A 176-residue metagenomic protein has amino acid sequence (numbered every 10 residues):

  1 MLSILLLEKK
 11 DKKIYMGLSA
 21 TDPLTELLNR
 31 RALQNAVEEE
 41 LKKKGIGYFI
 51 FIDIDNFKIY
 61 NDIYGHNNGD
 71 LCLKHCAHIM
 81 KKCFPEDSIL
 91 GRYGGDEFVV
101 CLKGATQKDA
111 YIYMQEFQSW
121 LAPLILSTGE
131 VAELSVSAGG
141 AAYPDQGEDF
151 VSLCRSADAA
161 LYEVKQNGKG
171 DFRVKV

Functional and structural regions predicted by a protein language model:
M1-K13, S119, D149-V151, D158 (+2 more regions): Regulatory sensory/coupling modules that transmit signals to nucleotide-handling catalytic cores
M1-P23, R31-L41, Y48, R92: Signal-transducing coiled-coil linker helices
Y15-N35, I52-H66, K74: Conserved nucleotide-binding and Mg2+-coordinating catalytic segments in signaling enzymes
A36-Y64, M80, G91: Active-site-proximal structural segments of metal-dependent nucleotidyl cyclase/transferase enzymes
N68-I89, E97: Active-site-proximal alpha-helical element of nucleotidyl cyclase-like catalytic domains and analogous helices
A77-H78, D109-S127, S156-D158: Alpha-helical scaffold within the catalytic cores of cyclic-nucleotide enzymes
I89-R92, A132: A short pre-motif secondary-structure segment
Y111, Q115, S135, Y143-R173: Catalytic-core segments of nucleotide cyclases and related cyclic-nucleotide turnover enzymes
